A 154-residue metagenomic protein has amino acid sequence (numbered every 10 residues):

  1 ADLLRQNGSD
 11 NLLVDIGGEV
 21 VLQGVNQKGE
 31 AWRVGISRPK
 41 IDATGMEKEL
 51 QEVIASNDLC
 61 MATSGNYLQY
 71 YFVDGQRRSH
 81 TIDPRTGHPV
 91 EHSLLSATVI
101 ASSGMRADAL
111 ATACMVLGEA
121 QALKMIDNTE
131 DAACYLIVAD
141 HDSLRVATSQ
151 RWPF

Functional and structural regions predicted by a protein language model:
A1-F154: Mature catalytic core of soluble alpha/beta enzymes
